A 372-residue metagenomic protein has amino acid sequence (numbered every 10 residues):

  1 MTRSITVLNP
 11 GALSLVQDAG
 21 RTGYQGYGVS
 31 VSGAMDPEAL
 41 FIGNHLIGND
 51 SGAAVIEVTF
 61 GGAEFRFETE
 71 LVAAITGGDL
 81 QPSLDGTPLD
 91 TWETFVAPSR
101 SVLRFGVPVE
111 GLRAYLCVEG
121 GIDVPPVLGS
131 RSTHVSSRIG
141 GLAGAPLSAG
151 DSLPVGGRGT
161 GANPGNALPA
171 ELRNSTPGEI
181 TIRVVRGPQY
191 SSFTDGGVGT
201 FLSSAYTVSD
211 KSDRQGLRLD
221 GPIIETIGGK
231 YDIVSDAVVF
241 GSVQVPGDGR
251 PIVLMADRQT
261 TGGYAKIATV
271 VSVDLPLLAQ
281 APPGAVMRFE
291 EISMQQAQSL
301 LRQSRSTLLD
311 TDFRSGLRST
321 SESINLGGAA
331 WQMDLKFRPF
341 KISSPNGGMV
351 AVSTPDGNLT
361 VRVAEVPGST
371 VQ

Functional and structural regions predicted by a protein language model:
M1-Q372: Conserved "landmark" site that anchors the functional core of diverse proteins
